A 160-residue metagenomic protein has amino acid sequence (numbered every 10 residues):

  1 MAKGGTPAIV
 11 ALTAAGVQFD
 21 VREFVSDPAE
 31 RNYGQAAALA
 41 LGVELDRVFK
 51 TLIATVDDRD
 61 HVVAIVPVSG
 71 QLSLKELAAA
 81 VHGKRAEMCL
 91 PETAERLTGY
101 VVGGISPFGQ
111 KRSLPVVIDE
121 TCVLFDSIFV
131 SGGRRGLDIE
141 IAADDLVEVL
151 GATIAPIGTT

Functional and structural regions predicted by a protein language model:
M1-T160: Extended, low-hydrophobicity, polar/charged segments
